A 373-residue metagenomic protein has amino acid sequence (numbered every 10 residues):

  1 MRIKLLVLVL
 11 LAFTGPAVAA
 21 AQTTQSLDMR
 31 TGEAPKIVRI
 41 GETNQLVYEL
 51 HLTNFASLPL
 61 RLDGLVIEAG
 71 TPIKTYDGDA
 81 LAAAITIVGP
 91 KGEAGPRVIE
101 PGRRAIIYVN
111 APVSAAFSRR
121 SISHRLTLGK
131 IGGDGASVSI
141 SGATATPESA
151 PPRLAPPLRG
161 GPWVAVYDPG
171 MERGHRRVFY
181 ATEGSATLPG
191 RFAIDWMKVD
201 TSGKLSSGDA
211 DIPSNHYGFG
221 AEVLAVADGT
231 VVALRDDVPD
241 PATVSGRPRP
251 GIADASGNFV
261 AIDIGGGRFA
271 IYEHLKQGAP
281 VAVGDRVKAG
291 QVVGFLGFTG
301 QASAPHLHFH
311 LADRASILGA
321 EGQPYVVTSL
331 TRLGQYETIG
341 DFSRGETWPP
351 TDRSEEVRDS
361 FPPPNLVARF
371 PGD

Functional and structural regions predicted by a protein language model:
G32-E33, E42-E49: Short, solvent-exposed loop/turn segments enriched in Ser/Thr/Gly
L52-P59: Asparagine-centered strand-capping/turn motif at beta-strand->loop junctions
P72-F117: Intrinsically disordered, low-complexity Pro/Gly/Ser/Thr-rich segments with frequent PxxP/GP/PP motifs and embedded
P112-L154: Terminal connector regions
E148-Y167, G174-V178, G184, S207 (+4 more regions): Acidic, glycine-rich catalytic/binding loops that coordinate metals and/or anionic ligands
H175-A225, L234-A253, R369: Short glycine/threonine/proline-enriched tight-turn/helix- or strand-capping micro-motif at secondary-structure
E222-L234, V281-L296: Short, well-structured beta-strand-loop connectors
D228-K276: Zn2+-dependent peptidoglycan hydrolase active-site motif and core
